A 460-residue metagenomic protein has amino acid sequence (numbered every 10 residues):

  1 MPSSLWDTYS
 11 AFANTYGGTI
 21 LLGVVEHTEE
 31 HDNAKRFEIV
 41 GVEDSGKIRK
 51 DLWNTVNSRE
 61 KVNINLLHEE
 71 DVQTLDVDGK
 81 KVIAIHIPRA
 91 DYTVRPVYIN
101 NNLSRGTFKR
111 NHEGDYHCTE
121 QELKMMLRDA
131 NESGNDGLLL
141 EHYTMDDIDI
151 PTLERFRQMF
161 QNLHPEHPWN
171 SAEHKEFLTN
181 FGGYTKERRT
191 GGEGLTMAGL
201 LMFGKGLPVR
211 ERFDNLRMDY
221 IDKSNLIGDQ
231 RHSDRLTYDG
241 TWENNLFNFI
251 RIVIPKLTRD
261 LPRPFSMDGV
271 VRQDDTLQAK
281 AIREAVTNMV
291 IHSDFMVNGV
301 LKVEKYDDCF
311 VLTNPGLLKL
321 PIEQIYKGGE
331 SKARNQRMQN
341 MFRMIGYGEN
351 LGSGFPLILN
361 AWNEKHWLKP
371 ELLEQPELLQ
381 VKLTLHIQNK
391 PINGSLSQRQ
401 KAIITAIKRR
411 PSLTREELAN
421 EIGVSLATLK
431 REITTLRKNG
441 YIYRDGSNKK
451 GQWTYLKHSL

Functional and structural regions predicted by a protein language model:
M1-N389, R415, G423-V424, W453: Conserved N-terminal catalytic/coupling substructures associated with nucleotide/phosphate chemistry
I254, K401-K408: Hydrophobic residues on short alpha-helical segments
L396-Q400, T414, D445-L460: Short, cationic-aromatic polyanion-contact patches
T405, R415-E416: Residues within the helices of the helix-turn-helix
A419: The alpha-helix within a helix-turn-helix
A427: Key DNA-contact positions within bacterial/archaeal DNA-binding proteins
E432: Residues within the DNA-recognition helix of helix-turn-helix
R437-D445: A short, conserved structural fragment
